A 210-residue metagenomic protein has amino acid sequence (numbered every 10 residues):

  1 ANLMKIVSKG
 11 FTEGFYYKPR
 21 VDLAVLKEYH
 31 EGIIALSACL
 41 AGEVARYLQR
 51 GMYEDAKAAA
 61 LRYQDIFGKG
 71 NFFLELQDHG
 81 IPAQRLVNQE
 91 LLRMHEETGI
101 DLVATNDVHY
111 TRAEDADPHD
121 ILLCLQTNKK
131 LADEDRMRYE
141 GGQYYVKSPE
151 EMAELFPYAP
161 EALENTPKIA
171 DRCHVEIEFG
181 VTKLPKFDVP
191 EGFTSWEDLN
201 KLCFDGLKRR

Functional and structural regions predicted by a protein language model:
A1-R210: Phosphodiester-processing cores and adjacent nucleic acid-binding clamps
